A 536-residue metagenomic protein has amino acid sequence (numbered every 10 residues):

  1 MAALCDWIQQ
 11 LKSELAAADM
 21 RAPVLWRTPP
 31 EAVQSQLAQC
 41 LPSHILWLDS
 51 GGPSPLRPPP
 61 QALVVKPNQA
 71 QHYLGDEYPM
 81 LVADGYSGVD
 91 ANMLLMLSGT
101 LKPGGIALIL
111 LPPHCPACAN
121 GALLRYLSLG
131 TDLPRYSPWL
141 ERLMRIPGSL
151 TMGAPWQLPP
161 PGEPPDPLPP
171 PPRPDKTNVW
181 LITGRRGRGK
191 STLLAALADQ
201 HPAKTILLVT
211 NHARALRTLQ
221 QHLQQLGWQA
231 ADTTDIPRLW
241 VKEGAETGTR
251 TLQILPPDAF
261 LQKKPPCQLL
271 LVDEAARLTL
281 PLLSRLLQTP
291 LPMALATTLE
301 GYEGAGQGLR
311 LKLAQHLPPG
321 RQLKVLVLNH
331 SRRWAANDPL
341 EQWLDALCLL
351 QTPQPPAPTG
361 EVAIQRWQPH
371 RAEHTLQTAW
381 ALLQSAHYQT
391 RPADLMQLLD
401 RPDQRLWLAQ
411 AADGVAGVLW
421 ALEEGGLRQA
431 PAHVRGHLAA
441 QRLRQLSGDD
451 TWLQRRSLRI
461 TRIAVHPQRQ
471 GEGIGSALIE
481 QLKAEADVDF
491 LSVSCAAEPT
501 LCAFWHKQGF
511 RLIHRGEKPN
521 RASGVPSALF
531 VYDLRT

Functional and structural regions predicted by a protein language model:
R21-P29, C40-G51, K204-Q220: Conserved RecA-like ASCE P-loop NTPase motor core of nucleic-acid helicases/translocases
Q34, K190: Conserved lysine of the Walker
S50-E77, T210-K264: Inter-Walker segment of RecA-like/P-loop motor cores
A70-P155: N-terminal accessory nucleic-acid engagement/regulatory domains that precede and modulate ATP-driven motor cores
Y126-P170, A314-P356: Conserved coupling/interface region of RecA-like P-loop/ASCE motor cores
T192, R462-E485: Conserved acetyl-CoA-binding loop-helix of GNAT-fold acetyltransferases
A231-T247, P281-L282, Q288-Y388, G426-R456 (+1 more regions): Terminal substrate-recognition subdomain of acyl/acetyltransferases
I364-E423: Conserved helicase/translocase motor-coupling segment
